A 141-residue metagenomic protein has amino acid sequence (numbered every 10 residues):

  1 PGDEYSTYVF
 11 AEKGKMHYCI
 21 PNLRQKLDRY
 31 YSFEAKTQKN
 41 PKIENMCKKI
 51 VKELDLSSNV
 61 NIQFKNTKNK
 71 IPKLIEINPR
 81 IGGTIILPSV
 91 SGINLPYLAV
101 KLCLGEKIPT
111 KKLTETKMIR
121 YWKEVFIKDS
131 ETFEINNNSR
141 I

Functional and structural regions predicted by a protein language model:
P1-D55, N66, N78-K101, Y121-E124: ATP-dependent carboxylate/phosphate-activation module, predominantly the ATP-grasp catalytic core and closely related
E53-S58, K107: Surface-exposed helix-capping loop/turn segments at secondary-structure junctions
S57-N69: A short glycine-rich, hydrophobically flanked beta-strand micro-motif that places a catalytic Asp/Glu for divalent metal
T67, L98-I141: Peripheral (often C-terminal) accessory segments that flank ATP-dependent C-N-forming ligase machineries
L74-E76: Pre-DFG segment of protein kinase catalytic domains
